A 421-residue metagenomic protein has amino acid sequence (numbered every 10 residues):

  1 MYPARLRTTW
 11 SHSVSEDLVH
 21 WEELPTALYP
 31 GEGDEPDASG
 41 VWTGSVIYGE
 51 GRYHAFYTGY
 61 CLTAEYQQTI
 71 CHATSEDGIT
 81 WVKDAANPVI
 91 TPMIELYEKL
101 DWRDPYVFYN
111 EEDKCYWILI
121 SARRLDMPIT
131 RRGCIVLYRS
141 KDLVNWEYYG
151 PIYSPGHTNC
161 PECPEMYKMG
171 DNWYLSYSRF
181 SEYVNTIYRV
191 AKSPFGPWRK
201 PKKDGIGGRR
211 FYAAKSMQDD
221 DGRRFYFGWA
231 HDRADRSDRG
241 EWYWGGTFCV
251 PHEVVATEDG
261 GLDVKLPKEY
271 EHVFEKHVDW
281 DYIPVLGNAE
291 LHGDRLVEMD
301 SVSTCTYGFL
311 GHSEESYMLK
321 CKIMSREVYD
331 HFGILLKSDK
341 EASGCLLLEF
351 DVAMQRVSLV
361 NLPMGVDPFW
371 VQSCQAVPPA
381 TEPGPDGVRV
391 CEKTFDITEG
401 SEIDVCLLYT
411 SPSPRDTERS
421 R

Functional and structural regions predicted by a protein language model:
Y2-P3, V19-Y48, I79-Y109, D126-I129 (+4 more regions): Surface loop/turn signatures of beta-propeller and other carbohydrate-active proteins
P3-T8, A64-Q68, P128-G133, S181-V184 (+1 more regions): Short, solvent-exposed loop/turn segments at conserved positions within beta-propeller repeat blades
S11-S15, I70-D77, C134-K141, Y188-S193 (+1 more regions): Beta-propeller blade signature
R52-A55, K114-I118, N172-Y174, R223-F225: Entry beta-strands of beta-propeller and related beta-repeat scaffolds
A234-G287: Beta-propeller fold recognition
D300-F369: Secretory/extracellular carbohydrate-interaction modules and structurally similar beta-sandwich "look-alikes"
P368-D404: Short, aromatic/His-centered strand-loop micro-motif at the edge of beta-sheets
Y409-D416: Conserved small/polar residues in nucleotide/adenosyl-binding loops
